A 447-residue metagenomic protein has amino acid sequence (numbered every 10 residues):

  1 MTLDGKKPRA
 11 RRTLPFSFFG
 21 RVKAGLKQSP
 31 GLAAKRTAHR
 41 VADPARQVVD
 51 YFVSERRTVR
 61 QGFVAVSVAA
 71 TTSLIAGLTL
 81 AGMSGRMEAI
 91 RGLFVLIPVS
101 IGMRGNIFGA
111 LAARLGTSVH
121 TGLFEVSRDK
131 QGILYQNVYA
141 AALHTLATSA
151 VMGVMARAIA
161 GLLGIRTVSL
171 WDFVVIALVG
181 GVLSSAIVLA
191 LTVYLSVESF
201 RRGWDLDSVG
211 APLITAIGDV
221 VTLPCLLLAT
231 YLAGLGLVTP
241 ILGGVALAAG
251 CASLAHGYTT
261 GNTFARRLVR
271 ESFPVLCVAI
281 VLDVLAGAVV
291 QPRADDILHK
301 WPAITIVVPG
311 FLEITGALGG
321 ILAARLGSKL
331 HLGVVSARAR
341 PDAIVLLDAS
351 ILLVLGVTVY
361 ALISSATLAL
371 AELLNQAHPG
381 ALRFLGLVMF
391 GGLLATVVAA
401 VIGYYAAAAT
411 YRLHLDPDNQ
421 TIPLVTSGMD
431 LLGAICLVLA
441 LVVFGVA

Functional and structural regions predicted by a protein language model:
F19-R56, A112-N137, G250-A265, A323-L346: Non-transmembrane, extramembrane segments of multi-pass ion/lipid transporters
Q61-L80, V151, V278-G287: The first (N-terminal) embedded transmembrane alpha-helix
V66-S67, F94-N106, V138, A142 (+9 more regions): Transmembrane helix-bundle signature of multi-pass membrane transporters/permeases
A110-D129, A190-P212, F264, L298 (+2 more regions): Juxtamembrane helix-loop transition segments at the membrane interface in multi-pass membrane proteins
L111-G164, L318-L373: Helix-loop-helix junctions within the multi-pass membrane cores of secondary transporters/permeases
A156-V182, G234-I241, A255-L268, R293 (+2 more regions): Membrane-interfacial helix-loop-helix connectors in multipass membrane proteins
I176-V188, L237-G250, A395-T396: Structural signature of hydrophobic alpha-helical transmembrane segments
V269-A339: Transmembrane helical segments that form the transport core of multi-pass membrane transport proteins
